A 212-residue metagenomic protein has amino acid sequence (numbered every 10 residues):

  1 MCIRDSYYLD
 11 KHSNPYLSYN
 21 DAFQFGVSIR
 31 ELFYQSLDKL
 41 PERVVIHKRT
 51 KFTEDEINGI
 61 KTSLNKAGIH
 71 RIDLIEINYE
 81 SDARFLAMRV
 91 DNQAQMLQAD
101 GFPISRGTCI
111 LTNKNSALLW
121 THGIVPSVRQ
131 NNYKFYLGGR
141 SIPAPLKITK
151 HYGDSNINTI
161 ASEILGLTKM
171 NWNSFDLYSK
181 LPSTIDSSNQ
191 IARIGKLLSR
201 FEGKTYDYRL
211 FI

Functional and structural regions predicted by a protein language model:
R4-I212: Long, contiguous domain-sized segments
